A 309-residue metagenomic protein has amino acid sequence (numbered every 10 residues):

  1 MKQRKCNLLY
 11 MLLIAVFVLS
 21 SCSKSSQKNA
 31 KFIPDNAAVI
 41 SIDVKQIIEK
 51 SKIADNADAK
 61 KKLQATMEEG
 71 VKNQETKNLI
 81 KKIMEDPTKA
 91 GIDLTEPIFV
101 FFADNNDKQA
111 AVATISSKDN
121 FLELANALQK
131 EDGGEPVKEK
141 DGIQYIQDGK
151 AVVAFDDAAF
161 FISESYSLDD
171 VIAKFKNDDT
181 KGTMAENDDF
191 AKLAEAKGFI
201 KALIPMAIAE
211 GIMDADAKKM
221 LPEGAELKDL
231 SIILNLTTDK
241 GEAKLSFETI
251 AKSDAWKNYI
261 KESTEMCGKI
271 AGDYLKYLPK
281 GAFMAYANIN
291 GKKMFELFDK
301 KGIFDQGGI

Functional and structural regions predicted by a protein language model:
M1-M11: Bacterial N-terminal signal peptides that target proteins for export
V18-S21: C-terminal motif of bacterial Sec signal peptides marking the signal peptidase cleavage site
S23-A110, I115-G133, E139-D141, M184-E223 (+1 more regions): Structural boundary/hinge residues at secondary-structure and domain interfaces
F99-F101, V152-D156, P222-K240: Broad, structure-driven detector of short, well-ordered beta-strand segments within folded domains
K108, Q147-K150, L227-D229, E242-K244: Short, surface-exposed coil-to-beta transition loops
Q144-D178: A short, solvent-exposed beta-edge/loop patch
A158-I162, L234-N235, K240-D254: Short, hydrophobic/proline-enriched secondary-structure or compact coil segments at domain edges
